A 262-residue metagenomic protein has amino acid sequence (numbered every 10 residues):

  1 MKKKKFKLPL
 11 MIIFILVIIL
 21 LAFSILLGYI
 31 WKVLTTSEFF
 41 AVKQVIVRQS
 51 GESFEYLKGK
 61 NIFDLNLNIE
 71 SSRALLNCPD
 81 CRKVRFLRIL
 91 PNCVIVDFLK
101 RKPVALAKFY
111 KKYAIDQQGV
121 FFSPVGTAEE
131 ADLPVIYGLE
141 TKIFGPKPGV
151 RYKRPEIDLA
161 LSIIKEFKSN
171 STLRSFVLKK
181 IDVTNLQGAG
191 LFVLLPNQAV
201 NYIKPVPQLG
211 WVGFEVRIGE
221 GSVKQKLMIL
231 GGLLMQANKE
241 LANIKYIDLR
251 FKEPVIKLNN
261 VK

Functional and structural regions predicted by a protein language model:
M1-I46, S50-C78, R82-K262: Charged, solvent-exposed interaction patches on well-folded alpha/beta domains that mediate macromolecular contacts
